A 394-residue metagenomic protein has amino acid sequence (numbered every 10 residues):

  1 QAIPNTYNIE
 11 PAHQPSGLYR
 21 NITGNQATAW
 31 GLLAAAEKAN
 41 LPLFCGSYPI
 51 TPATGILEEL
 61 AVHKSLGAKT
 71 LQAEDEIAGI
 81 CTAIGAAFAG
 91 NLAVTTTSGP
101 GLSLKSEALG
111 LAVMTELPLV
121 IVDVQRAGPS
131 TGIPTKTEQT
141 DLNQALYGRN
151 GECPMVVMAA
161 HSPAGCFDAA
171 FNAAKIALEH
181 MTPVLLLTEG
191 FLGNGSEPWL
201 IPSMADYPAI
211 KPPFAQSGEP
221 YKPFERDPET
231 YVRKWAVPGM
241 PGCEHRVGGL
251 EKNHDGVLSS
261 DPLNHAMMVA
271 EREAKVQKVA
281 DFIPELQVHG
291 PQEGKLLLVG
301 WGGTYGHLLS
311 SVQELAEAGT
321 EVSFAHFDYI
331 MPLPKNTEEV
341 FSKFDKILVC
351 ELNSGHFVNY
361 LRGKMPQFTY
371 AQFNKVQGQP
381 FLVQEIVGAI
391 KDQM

Functional and structural regions predicted by a protein language model:
Q1-M155, A159-A160, T369, V376-Q377 (+2 more regions): Thiamine diphosphate
Q1-P42, A169, A174-M394: Flexible, low-complexity linker and terminal segments
P52, G79, G101, G165 (+2 more regions): Short phosphate-engaging motifs
T54-I56, K105, S130-T131, D168 (+2 more regions): Short helix/loop capping segments that flank catalytic or ligand/cofactor-binding pockets
C153-A177: Active-site/ligand-binding-proximal alpha/beta "capping" segment
